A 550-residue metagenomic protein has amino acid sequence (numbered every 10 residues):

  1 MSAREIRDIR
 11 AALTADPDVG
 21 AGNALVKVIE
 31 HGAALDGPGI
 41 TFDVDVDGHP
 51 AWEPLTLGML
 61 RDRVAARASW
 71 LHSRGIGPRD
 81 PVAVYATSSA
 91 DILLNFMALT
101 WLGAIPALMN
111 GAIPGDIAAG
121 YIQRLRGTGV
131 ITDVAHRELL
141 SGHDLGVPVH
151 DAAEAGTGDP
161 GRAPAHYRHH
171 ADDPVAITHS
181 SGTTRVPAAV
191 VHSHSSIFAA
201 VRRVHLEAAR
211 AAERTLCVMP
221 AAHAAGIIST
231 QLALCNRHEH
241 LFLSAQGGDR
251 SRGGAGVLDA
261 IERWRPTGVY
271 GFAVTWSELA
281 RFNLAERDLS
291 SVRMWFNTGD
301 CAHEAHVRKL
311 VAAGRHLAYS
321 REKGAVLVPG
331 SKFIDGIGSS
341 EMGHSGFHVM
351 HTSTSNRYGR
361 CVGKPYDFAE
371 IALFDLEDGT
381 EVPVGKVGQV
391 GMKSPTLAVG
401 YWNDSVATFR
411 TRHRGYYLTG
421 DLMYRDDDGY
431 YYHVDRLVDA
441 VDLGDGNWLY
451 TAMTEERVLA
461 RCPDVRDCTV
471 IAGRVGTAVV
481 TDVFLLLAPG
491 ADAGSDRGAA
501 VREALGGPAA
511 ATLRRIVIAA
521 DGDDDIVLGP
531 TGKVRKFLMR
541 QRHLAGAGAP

Functional and structural regions predicted by a protein language model:
M1-H72, G546-P550: N-lobe entry segment of adenylate-forming
P38, G161-H179, V186, L206-R214: Conserved pre-ATP/AMP-binding loop-to-beta segment of ANL
P54-G58, V175-A199: Conserved AMP-binding A3 loop
V84, E262, V269, S394 (+2 more regions): AMP-binding/adenylate-forming catalytic core of the ANL superfamily
T87, V134-L139, A245, W264-V311 (+3 more regions): Adenylate-forming
F198-R214, A224-G268, A273-F282: Conserved AMP-binding/adenylation subdomain of ANL enzymes
W295, A302, V307-D428, L437-A440 (+1 more regions): Conserved AMP-binding/adenylate-forming
V441, T469-G473, D482-L485, E503-P550: Conserved C-terminal "lid"/linker of ANL adenylate-forming enzymes
